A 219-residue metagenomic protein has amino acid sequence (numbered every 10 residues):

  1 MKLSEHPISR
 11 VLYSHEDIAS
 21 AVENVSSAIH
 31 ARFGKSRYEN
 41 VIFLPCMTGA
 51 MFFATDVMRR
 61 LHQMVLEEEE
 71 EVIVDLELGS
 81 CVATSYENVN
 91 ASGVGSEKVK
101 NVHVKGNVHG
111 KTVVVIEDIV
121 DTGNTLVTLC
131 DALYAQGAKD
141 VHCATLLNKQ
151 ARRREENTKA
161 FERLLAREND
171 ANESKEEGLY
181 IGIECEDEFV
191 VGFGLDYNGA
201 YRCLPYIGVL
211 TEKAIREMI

Functional and structural regions predicted by a protein language model:
M1-I219: PRPP-associated nucleotide enzymes
